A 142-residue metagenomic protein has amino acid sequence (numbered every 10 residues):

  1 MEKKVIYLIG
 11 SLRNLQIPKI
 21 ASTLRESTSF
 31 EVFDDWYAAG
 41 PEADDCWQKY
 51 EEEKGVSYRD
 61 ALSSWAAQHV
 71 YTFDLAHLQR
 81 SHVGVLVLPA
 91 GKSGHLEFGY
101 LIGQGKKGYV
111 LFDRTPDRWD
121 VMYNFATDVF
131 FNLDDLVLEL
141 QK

Functional and structural regions predicted by a protein language model:
M1-K142: Conserved catalytic or regulatory cores that recognize and/or transform ribose-phosphate-containing ligands
